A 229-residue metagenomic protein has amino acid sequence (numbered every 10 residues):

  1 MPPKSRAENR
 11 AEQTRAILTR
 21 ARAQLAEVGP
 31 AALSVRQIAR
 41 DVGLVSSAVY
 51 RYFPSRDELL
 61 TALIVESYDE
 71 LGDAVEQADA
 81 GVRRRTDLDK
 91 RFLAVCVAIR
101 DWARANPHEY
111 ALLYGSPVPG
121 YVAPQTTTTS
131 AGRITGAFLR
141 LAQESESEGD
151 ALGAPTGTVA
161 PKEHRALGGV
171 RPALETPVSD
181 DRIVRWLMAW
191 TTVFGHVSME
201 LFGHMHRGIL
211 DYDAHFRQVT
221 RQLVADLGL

Functional and structural regions predicted by a protein language model:
M1-V28, A32-Q37, P54-A62, E66: Basic, helix-initiating cap at the start of DNA-binding domains
R36-R40, V49: Append "Primarily bacterial transcriptional regulators
A62, Q77-E109, T128-T135: Hydrophobic alpha-helical connector segments
E66-G72: Short, basic, alpha-helical segments at the C-terminal edge of helix-turn-helix-like DNA-binding modules
S116-T127: Solvent-exposed, charged amphipathic helical/linker segments at domain boundaries
G136-L229: C-terminal peripheral helix-coil segments that are non-catalytic and often amphipathic
